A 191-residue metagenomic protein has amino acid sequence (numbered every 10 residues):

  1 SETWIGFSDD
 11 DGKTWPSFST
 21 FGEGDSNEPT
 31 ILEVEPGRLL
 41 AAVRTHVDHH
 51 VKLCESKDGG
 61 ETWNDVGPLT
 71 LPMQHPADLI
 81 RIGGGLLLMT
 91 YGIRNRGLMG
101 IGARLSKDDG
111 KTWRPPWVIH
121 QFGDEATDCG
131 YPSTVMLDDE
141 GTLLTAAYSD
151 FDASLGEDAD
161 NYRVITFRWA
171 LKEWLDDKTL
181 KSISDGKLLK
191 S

Functional and structural regions predicted by a protein language model:
S1-S191: Asp-box/BNR beta-propeller blade signature and adjacent active/binding-site loops in extracellular glycan-interacting
